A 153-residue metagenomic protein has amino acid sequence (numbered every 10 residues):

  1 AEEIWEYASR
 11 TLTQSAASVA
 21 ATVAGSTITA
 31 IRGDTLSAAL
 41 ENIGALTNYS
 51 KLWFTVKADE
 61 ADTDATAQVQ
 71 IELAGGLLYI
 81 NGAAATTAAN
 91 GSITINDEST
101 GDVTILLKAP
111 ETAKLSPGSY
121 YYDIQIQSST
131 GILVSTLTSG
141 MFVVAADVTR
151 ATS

Functional and structural regions predicted by a protein language model:
A1-A20: Fibrous stalk/shaft segments of extracellular and virion attachment machinery
S15-S153: Contiguous segments within soluble domain cores/interaction surfaces
